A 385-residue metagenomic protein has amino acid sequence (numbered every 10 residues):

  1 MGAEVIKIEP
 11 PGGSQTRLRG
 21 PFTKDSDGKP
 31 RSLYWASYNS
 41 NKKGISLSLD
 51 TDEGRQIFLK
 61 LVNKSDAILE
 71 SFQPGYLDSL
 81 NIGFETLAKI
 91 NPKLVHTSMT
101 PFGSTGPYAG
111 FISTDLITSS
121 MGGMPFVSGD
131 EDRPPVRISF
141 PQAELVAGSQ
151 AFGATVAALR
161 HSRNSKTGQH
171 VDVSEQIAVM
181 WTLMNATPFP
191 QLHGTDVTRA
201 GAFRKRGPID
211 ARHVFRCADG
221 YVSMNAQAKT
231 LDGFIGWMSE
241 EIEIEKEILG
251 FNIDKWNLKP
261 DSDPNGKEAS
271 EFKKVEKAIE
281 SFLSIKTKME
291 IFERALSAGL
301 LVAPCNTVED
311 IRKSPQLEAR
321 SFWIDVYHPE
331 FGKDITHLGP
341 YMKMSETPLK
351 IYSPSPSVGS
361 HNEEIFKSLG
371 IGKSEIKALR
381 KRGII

Functional and structural regions predicted by a protein language model:
M1-T167, T198-R199, S357, E363-I385: N-terminal helix-loop segment corresponding to the beta1-alpha1 unit of nucleotide/adenylate-binding folds
V5, L296-D310, G372-K377: Short, well-structured beta-strand/strand-turn elements
W35, T198-G207, R212-H213, E271 (+2 more regions): Short Gly/Pro-enriched turn/cap motifs at secondary-structure boundaries
I117, P141-V156, E175-N185, D210 (+1 more regions): Mid-domain beta-loop-alpha active-site segment that forms a flexible, acidic cofactor/metal-binding surface
P135-V146, G168-H170, A202-F203, D210-R212 (+3 more regions): A short glycine-threonine-serine/GTX helix/turn-capping micro-motif
L159-F203: Substrate-binding/catalytic subdomain of NAD(P)-dependent oxidoreductase enzymes
A211-A298, V302: Aromatic-enriched alpha-helical interface/lid elements that frame and gate functional surfaces
R216, L258-K259, D310-I385: Terminal low-complexity tails and localization/encapsulation signals of metabolic enzymes
